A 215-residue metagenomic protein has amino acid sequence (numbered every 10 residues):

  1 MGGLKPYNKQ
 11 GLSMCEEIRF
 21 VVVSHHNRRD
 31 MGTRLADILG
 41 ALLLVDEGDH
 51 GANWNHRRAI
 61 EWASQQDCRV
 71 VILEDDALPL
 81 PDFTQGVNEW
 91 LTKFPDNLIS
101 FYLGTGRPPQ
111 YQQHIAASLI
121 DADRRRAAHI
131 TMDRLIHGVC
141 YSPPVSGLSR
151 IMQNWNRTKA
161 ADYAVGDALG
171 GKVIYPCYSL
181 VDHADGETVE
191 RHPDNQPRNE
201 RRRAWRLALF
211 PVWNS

Functional and structural regions predicted by a protein language model:
G2-L73, A77-S215: An acidic/histidine-cluster motif and surrounding catalytic segment that typifies divalent-metal-assisted enzyme active
